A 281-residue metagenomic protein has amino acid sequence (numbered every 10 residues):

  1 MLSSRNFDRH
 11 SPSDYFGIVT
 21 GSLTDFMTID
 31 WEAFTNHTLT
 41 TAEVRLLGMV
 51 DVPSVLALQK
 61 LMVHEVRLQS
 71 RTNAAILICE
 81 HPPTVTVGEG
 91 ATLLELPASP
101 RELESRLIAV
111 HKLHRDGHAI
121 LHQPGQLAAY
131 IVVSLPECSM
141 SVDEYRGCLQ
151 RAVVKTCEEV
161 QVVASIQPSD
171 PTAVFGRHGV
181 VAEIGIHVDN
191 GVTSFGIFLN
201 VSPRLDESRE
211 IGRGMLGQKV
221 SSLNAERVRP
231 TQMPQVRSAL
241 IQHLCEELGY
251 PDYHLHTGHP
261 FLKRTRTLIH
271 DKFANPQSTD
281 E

Functional and structural regions predicted by a protein language model:
L2, P12-G176, V180-V181, T231 (+1 more regions): N-terminal lobe of the biotin/lipoate ligase/transferase fold
Q59, I78, G196, L223 (+1 more regions): A residue-level signal for conserved active-site and pocket-lining positions in enzyme catalytic cores
V85-T86, L94, G191, L205-E207: Short, acidic Gly/Pro/Ser/Thr-rich loop/turn segments
L96-S99, A109, V181-S202: Short, conserved beta-strand/beta-arch hydrophobic-aromatic motifs that form part of recognition grooves or interface
A129-I131, T172, I184-I186, I197-V201 (+1 more regions): A structural signal for short, well-ordered beta-strand segments
L205-E281: C-terminal accessory segment of soluble enzyme catalytic cores
